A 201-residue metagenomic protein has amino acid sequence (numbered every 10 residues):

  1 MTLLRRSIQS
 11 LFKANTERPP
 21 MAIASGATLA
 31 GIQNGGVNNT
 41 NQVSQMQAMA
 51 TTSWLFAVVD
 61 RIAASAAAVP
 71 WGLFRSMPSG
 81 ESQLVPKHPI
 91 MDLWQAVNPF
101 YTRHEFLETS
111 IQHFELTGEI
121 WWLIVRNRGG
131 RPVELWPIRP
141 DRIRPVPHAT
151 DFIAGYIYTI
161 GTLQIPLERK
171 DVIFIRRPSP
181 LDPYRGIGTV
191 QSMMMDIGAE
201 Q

Functional and structural regions predicted by a protein language model:
T2-Q201: Structured, contiguous alpha/beta core segments that scaffold functional sites
